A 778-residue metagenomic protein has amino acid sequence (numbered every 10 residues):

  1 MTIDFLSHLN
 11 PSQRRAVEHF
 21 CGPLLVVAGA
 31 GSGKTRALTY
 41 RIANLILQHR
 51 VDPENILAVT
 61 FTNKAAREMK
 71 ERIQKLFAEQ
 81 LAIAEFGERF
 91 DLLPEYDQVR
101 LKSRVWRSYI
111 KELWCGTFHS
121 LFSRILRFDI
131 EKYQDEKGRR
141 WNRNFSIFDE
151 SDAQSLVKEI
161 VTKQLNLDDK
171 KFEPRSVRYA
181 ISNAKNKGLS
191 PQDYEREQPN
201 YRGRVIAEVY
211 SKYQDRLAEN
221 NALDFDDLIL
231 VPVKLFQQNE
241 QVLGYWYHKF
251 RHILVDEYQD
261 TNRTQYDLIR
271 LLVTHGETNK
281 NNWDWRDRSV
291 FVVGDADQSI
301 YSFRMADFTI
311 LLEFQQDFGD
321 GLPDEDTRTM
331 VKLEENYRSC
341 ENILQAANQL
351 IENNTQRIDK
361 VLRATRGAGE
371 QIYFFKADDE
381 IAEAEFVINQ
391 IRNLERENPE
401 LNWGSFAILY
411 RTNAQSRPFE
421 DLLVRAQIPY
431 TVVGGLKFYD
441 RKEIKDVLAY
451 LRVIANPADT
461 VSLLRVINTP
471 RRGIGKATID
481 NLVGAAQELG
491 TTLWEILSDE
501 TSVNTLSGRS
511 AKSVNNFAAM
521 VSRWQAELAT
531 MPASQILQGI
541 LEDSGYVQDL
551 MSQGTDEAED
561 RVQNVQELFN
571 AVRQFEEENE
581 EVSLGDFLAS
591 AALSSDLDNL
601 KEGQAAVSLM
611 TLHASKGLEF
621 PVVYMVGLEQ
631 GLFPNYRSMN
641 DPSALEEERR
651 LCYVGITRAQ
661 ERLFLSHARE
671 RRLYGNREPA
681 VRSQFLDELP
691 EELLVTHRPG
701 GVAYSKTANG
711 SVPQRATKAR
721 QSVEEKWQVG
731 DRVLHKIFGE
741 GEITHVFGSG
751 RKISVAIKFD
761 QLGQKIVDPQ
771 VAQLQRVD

Functional and structural regions predicted by a protein language model:
M1, R286-D287, P323-R328, S615-E619 (+3 more regions): Structural signature of nuclease core domains in nucleic-acid processing machines
M1-E136, I147, G244, W285-D287 (+3 more regions): P-loop NTPase Walker
T2, S7-V26, A37, L57-A58 (+8 more regions): Conserved helicase NTPase motor core
N10, V59, C115, S146-E150 (+15 more regions): Conserved phosphate/pyrophosphate-binding and hydrolysis machinery centered on Walker-type P-loop NTPases, extending
F20, W106-L113, I130-D227, F250 (+3 more regions): ATP-hydrolysis module of ASCE/P-loop NTPase motor domains, specifically the Walker B Asp-Glu catalytic pair
G22, V51-N55, Y109-L113, R286-R288 (+8 more regions): Short glycine-/polar-rich loops that comprise or flank the Walker A/P-loop and associated switch/sensor motifs
A30, T35-L38, D129-I130, G319-M330 (+5 more regions): Helicase P-loop NTPase motor core
P199, N402, S416-I428, R441 (+2 more regions): Conserved helicase C-terminal RecA-like lobe
